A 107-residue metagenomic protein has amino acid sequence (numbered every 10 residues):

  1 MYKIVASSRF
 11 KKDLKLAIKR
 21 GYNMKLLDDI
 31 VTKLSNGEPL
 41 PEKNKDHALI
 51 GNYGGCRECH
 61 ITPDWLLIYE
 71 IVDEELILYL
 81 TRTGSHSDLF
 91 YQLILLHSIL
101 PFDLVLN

Functional and structural regions predicted by a protein language model:
M1-I4, S35: A short, ordered amphipathic alpha-helix with a cationic face
K3, R9-K15, K19-K25, D29 (+4 more regions): Enriched for short, Lys/Arg-rich terminal
K33-H60: A short, surface-exposed loop/turn module that caps and links secondary-structure elements
